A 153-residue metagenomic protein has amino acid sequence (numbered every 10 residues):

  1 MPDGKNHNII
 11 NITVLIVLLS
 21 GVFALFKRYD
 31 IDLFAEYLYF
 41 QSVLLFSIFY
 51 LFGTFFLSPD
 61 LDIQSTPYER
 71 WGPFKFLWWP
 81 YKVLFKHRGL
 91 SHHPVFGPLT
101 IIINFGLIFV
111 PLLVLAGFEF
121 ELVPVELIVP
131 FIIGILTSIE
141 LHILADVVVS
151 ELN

Functional and structural regions predicted by a protein language model:
M1-N153: N-terminal membrane-targeting hydrophobic helices
